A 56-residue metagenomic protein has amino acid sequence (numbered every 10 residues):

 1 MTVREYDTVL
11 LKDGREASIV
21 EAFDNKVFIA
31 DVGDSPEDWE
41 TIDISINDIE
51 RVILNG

Functional and structural regions predicted by a protein language model:
T2-N55: Basic/aromatic-rich interaction segments and small domains that mediate binding to polyanionic partners
